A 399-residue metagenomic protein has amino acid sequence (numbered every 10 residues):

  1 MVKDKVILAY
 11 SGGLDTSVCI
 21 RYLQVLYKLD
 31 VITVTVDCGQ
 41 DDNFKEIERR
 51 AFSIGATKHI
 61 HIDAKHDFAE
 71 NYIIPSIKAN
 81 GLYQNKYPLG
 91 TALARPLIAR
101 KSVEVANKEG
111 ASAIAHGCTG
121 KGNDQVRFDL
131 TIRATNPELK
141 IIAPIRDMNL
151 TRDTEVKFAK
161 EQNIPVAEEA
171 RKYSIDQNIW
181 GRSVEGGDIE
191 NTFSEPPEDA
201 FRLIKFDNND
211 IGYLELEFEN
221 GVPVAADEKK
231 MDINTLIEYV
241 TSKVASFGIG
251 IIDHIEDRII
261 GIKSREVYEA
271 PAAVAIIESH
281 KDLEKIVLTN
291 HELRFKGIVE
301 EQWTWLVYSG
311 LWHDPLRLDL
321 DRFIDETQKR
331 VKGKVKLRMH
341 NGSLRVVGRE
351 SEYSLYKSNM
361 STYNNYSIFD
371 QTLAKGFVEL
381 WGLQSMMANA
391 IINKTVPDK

Functional and structural regions predicted by a protein language model:
V2-K399: Nucleotide-activated chemistry modules centered on ATP-dependent adenylation/adenylyltransferase
